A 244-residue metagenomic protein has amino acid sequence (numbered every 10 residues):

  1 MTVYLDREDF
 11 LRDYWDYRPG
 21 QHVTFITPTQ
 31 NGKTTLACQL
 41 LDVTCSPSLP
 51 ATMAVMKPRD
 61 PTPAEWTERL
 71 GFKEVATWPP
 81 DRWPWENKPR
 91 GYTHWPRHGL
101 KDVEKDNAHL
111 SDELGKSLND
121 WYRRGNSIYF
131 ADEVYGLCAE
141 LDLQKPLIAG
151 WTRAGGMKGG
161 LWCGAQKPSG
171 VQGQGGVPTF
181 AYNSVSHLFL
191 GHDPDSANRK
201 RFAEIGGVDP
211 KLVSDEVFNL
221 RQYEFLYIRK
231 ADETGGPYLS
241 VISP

Functional and structural regions predicted by a protein language model:
T2-L5, M56, L239-P244: Phosphate-handling catalytic cores of nucleic-acid transaction enzymes
T2-R18: Pre-Walker A adenine-sensing motif
D13-Y14, R18-T27, L36, A51-T52 (+4 more regions): P-loop NTPase motor core of the ASCE superfamily
D16-P19, T44-S48, W83-R90, N119-G125 (+1 more regions): Flexible, charged surface loops at secondary-structure boundaries
V23-D42, E104-V208: Conserved P-loop NTPase motor cores
P28-P80: Walker A/P-loop NTP-binding active-site region of P-loop NTPases, recognizing the glycine-rich GxxxxGKT/S
D60-R69, W83-K88, T179-Y182, K200-F202: Short loop/helix-cap segments at secondary-structure boundaries that form the rim of catalytic
W83-A108: Conserved P-loop NTPase mechanochemical-coupling segment
